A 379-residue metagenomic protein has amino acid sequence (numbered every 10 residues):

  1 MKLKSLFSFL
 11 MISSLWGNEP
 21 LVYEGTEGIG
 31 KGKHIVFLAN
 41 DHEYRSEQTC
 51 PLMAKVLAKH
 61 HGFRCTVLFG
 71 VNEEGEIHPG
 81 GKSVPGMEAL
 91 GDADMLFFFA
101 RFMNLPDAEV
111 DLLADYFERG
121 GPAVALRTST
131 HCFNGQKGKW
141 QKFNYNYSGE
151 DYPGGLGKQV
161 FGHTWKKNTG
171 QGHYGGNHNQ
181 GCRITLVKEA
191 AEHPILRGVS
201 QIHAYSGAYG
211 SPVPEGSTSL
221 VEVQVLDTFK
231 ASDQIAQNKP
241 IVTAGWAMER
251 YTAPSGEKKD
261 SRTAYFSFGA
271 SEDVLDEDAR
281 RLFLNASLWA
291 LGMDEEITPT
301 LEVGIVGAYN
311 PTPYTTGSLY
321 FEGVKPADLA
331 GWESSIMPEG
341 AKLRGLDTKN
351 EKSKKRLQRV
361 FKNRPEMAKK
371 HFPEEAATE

Functional and structural regions predicted by a protein language model:
L3-S14: Sec-dependent N-terminal signal peptides
N18-G30, T49, V56-H60, E88 (+1 more regions): Extracellular ligand-binding/catalytic regions of CAZymes and related secreted enzymes and adhesion modules
P20-L21, A58, R64, H78-K82 (+2 more regions): Catalytic beta-strand/loop cores that center a nucleophilic Ser/Cys/Thr and support acyl-enzyme chemistry
L21-T26, H34-F133: Helical hinge/lid and interdomain linker segments adjacent to catalytic or ligand-binding clefts that mediate domain
K31, T49-M53, A89, E109-L113 (+4 more regions): Stable alpha-helical elements in mature extracytoplasmic
H42-E43, M103, T130-C132, Q201 (+3 more regions): Short, solvent-exposed loop/turn segments at secondary-structure junctions
L68, E222, F266: Hydrophobic residues at beta-strand termini and immediately following loops that shape nucleotide-binding pockets
F98, F102-P194: A glycine-rich, often tryptophan-bearing local segment used as a flexible ligand/cofactor-contacting loop or short
